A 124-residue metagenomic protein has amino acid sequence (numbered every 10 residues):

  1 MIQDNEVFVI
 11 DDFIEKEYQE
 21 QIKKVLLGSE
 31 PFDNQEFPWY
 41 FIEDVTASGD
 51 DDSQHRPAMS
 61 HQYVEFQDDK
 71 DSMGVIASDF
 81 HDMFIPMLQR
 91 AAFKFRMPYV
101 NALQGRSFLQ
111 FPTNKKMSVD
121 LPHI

Functional and structural regions predicted by a protein language model:
M1-Y99: Non-heme Fe(II)/2-oxoglutarate
D12-F13, G105, L109-Q110: Short, well-ordered beta-to-alpha junction loops that form the rim of enzyme active sites and present histidine/acidic
N101-L103: Residues that flank catalytic or metal-binding motifs in active/ligand-binding sites
F108-I124: Conserved short histidine dyad/triad with adjacent acidic residue
